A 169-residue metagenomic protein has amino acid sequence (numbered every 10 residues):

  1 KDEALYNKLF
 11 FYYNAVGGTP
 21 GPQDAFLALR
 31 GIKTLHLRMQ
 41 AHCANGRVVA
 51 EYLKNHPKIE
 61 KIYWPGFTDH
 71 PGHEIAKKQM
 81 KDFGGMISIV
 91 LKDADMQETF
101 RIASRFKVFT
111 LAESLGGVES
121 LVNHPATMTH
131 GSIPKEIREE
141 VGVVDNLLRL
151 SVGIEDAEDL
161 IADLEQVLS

Functional and structural regions predicted by a protein language model:
K1-M86, V90-L121: Active-site C-terminal subdomain of aminotransferase-like
R38, D93-A94, S120-S169: PLP-dependent enzyme catalytic core of the Aspartate aminotransferase-like
